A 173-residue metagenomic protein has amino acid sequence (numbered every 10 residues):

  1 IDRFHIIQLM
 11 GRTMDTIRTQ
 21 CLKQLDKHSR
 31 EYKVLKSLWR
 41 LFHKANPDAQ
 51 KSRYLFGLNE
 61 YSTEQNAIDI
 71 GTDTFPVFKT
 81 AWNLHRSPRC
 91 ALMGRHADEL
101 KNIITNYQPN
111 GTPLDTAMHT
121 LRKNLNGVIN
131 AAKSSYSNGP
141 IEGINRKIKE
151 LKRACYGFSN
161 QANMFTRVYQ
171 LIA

Functional and structural regions predicted by a protein language model:
I1, Q24-K27: Glycine-rich loops and low-complexity Gly/Arg-rich segments that provide flexible linkers or classic glycine-based
I1-F4, R12: Phosphate- and other anionic-substrate recognition elements at nucleic-acid/protein interfaces
I7-G11, K27-A173: Acidic/histidine-rich catalytic cores and adjacent linkers of DNA breakage/strand-transfer/modification proteins
G11-L22: Short, surface-exposed amphipathic charged segments that create phosphate/polyanion-binding patches used for binding
